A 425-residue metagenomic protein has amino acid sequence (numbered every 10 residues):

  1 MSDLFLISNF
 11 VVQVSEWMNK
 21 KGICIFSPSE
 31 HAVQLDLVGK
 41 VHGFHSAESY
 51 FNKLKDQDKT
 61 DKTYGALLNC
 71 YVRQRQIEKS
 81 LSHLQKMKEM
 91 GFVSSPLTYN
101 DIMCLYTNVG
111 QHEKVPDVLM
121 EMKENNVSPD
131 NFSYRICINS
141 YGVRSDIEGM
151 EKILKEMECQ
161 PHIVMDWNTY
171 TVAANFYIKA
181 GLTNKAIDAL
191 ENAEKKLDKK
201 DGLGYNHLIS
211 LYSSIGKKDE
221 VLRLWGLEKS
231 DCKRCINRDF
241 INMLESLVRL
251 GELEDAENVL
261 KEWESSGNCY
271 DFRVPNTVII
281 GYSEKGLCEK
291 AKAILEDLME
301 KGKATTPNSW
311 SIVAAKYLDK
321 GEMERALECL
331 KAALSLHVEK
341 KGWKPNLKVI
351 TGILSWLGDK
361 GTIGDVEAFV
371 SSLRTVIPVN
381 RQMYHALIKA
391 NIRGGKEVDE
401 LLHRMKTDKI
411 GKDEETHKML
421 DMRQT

Functional and structural regions predicted by a protein language model:
M1-K62, Q74-S82, K86-M90, L97 (+8 more regions): N-terminal targeting peptides
V11, S27, H31, A47 (+29 more regions): Pentatricopeptide repeat
V14, Y50, H83, V118 (+8 more regions): Alpha-helical solenoid repeat scaffolds, predominantly canonical TPR units
M18, L54-K55, M87, M122 (+9 more regions): Alpha-helical solenoid scaffolds that mediate protein-protein interactions, centered on TPR/SEL1-like repeats but also
G22-I23, D56-D58, R75, G91 (+18 more regions): Inter-helix linker motif
V274, S283, E289-G361, F369-S372: C-terminal structural cap/anchor segments
D359, I363-T425: C-terminal interaction modules of eukaryotic adaptor/scaffold proteins
